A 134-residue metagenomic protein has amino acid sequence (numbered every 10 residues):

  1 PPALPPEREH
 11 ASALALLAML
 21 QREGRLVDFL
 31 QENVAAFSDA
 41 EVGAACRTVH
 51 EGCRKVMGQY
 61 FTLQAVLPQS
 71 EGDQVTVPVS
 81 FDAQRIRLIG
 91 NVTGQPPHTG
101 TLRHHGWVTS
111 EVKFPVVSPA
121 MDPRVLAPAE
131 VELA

Functional and structural regions predicted by a protein language model:
P1-A40, A44-A134: Extended, amphipathic alpha-helical stalk segments that mediate dimerization and serve as stator/scaffold rods within
